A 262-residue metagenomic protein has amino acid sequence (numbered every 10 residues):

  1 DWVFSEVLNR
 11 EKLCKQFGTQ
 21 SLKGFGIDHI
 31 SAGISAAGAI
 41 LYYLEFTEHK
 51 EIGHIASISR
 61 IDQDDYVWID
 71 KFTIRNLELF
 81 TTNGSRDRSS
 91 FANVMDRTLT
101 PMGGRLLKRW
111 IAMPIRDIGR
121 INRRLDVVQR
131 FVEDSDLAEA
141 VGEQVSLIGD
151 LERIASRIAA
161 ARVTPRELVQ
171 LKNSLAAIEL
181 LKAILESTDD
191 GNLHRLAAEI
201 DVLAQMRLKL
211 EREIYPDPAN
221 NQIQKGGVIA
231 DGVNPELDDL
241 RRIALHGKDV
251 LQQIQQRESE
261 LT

Functional and structural regions predicted by a protein language model:
D1-R130, E139, E143-S146, D150-A159 (+1 more regions): Charged catalytic and DNA/RNA-contacting regions of genome-maintenance and nucleic-acid-processing enzymes
D134-S135: Short intracellular "coupling" helices and adjacent cytoplasmic loop segments at the cytosolic face of multi-pass
Q256, E260-L261: Conserved nucleotide-binding/hydrolysis modules and their immediate coupling elements across P-loop/ASCE NTPase motors
